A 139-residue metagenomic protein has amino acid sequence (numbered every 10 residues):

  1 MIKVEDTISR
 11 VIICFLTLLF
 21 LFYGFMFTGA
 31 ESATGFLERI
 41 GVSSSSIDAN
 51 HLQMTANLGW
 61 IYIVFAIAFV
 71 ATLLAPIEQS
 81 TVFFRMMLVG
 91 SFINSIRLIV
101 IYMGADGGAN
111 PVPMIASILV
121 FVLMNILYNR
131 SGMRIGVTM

Functional and structural regions predicted by a protein language model:
I2-I12, S131-G132: N-terminal membrane topogenic signal
I2-V4, L73-T81, G107, R134-V137: Membrane-interface helix-boundary motifs at transmembrane edges
T17-I61: Hydrophobic transmembrane helix segments
A49-L74, V89-F92: Core segments of alpha-helical transmembrane spans in multipass integral membrane proteins
V64-I67, P111-V120: Membrane-embedded alpha-helical segments of multi-pass membrane proteins, especially the transmembrane helices
L74-I96: Cytoplasmic juxtamembrane regions at transmembrane-helix boundaries
G90-M114: Membrane-helix boundary connector in multi-pass membrane proteins
I118-M139: Membrane-water interface at the C-terminal end of transmembrane alpha helices
